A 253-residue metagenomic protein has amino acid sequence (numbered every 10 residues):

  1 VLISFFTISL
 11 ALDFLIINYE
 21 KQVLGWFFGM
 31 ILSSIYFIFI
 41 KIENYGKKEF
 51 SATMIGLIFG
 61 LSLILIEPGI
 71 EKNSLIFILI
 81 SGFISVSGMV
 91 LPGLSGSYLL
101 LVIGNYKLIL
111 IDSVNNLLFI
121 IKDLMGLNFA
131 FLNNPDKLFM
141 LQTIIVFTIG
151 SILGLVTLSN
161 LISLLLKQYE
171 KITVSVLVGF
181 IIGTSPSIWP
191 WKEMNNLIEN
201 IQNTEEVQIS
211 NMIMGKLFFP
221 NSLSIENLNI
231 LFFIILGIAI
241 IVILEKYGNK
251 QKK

Functional and structural regions predicted by a protein language model:
V1-L91, S95-K253: Multi-pass membrane proteins that catalyze or facilitate reactions on polyprenyl-/lipid-phosphate substrates and their
